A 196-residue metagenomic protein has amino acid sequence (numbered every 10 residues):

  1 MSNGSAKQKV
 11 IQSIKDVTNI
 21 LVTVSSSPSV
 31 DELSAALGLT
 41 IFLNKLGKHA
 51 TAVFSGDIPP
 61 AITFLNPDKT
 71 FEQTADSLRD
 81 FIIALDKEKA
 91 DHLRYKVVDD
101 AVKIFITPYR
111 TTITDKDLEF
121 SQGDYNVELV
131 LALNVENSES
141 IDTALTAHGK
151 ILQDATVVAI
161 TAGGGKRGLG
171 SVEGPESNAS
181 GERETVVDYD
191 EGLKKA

Functional and structural regions predicted by a protein language model:
M1-A196: Replace "Mg2+/Mn2+-dependent" with "divalent metal-dependent
